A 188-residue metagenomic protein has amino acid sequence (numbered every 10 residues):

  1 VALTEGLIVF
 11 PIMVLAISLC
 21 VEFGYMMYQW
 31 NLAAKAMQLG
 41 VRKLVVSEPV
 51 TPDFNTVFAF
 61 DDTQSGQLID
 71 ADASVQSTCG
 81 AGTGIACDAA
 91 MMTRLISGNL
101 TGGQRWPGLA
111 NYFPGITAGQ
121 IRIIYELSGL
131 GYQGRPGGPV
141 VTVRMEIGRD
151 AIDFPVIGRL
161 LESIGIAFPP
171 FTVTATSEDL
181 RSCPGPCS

Functional and structural regions predicted by a protein language model:
V1-Y25: N-terminal single-pass transmembrane signal-anchor helix
E22-A34, P49: Membrane-proximal amphipathic alpha-helices that sit immediately adjacent to an N-terminal transmembrane/signal-anchor
Q38, R42-S188: Short, conserved structural patches
